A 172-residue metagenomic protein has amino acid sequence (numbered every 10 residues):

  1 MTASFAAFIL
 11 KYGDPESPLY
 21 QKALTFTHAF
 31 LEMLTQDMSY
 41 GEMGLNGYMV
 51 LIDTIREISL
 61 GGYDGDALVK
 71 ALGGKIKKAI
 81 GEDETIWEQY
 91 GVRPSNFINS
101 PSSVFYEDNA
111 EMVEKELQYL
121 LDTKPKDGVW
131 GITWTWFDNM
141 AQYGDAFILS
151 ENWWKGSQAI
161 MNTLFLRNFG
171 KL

Functional and structural regions predicted by a protein language model:
M1-L172: Preference for long, amphipathic alpha-helical scaffolds in soluble/luminal domains and all-alpha bundles
